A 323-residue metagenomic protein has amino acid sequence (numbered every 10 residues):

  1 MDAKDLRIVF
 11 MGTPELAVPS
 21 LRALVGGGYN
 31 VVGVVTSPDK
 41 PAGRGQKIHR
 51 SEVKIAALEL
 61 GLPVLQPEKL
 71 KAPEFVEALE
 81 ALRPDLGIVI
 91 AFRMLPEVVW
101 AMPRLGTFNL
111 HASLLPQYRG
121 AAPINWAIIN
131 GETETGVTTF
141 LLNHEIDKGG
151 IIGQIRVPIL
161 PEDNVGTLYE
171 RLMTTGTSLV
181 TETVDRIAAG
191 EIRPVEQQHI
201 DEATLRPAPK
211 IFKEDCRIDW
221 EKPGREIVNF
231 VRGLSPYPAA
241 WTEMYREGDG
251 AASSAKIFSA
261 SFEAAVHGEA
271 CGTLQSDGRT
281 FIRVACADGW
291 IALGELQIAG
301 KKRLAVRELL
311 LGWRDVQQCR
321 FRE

Functional and structural regions predicted by a protein language model:
M1-R44: N-terminal Rossmann-like dinucleotide-binding module
R7, N30, G61-P63, G106: Conserved beta-strand segments of alpha/beta enzyme cores
G12, Q66, A91, L110-H111 (+3 more regions): A secondary-structure boundary/capping signal
T13-L16, K69-K71, A91-M94, E263: Short beta->alpha connector loops
V18, R22-G26, V76-E80, E97 (+1 more regions): Amphipathic, non-transmembrane alpha-helical secondary structure
G26-N30, S37, L86-P207, E214: Donor/substrate-binding cores of folate-linked one-carbon enzymes
P41-D85: N-terminal glycine-/serine-/threonine-rich beta1-alpha1-beta2 phosphate-ribose binding loop of Rossmann-like
D201-E323: Internal anion-binding site segments
